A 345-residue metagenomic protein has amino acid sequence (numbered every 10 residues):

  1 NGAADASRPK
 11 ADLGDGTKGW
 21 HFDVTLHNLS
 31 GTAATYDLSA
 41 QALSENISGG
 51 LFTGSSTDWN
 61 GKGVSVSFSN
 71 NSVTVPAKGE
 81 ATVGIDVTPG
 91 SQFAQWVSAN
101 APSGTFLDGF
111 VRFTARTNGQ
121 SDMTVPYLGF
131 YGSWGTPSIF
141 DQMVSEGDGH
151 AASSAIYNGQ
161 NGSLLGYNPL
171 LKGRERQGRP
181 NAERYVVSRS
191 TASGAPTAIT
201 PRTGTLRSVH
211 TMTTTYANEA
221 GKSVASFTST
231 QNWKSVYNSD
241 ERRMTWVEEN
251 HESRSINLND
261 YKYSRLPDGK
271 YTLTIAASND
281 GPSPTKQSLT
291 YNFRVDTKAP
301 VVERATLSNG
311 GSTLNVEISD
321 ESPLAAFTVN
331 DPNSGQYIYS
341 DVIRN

Functional and structural regions predicted by a protein language model:
N1-G31, P137-R189: Beta-sheet-dominated interaction scaffolds and their linkers
G2-P9, G31-S98, S208-E252: Surface-exposed binding patches on compact interaction domains or structured appendages
G16-D23, A99-F110, S312: Short, solvent-exposed loop/turn segments enriched in Ser/Thr/Gly
L26-S30, R202-S208, N279, D296 (+1 more regions): Extracellular acidic, Ser/Thr/Pro-rich low-complexity tracts
S91-T136: Terminal connector regions
V111, R265-D280, N345: A short tyrosine-centered beta-strand micro-motif
A115-N118, S278-P284: Short, solvent-exposed loop/turn segments at the edges of extracellular beta-sandwich modules
F130, G281-V301: Flexible, low-complexity linkers/stalks enriched in Thr/Pro that connect modular domains
